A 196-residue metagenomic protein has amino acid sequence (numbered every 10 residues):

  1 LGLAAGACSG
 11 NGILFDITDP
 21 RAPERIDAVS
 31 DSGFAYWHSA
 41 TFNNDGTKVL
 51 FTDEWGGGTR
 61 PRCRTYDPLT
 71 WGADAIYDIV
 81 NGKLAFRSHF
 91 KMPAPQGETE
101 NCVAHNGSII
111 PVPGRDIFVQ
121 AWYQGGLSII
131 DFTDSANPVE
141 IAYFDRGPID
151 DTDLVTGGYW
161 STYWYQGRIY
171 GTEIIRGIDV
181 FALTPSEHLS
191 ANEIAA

Functional and structural regions predicted by a protein language model:
L1-A196: Feature marking well-ordered beta-strand scaffolds used for ligand recognition
